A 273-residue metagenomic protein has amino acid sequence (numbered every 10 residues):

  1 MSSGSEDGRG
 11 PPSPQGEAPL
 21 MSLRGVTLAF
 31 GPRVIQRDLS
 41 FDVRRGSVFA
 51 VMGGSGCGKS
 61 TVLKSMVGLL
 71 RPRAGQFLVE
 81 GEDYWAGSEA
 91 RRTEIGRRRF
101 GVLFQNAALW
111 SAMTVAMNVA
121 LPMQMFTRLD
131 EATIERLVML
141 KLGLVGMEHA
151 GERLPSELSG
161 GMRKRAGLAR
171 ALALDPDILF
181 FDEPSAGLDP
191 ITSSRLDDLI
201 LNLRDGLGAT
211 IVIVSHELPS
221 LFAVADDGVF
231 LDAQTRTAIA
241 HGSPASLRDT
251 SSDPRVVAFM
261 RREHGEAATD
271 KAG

Functional and structural regions predicted by a protein language model:
M52-G54: The feature captures the beta-strand-to-loop junction immediately N-terminal to the Walker
V67: Helix-to-loop junction immediately C-terminal to a conserved catalytic motif
D83, E131-H149: Conserved ABC ATPase "signature" region
Y84-G101, E131, L247-S251: ABC ATPase NBD coupling module
L154-L158, M162: Conserved ABC ATPase signature
A173-D177: A short, proline-enriched helix->beta-strand linker immediately N-terminal to the Walker B motif in ABC-type P-loop
L179-D182: Catalytic Walker B motif of ABC-type/P-loop ATPase nucleotide-binding domains
